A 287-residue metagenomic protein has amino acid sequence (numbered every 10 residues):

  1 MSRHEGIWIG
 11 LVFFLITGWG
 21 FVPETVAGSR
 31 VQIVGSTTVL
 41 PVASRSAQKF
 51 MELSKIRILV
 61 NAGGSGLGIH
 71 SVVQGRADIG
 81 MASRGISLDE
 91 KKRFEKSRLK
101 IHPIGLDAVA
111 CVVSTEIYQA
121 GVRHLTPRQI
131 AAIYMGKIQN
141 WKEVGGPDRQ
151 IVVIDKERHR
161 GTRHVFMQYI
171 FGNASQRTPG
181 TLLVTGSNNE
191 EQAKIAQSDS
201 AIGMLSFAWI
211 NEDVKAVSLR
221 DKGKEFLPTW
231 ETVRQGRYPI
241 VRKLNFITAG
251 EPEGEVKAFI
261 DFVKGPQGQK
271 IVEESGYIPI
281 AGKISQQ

Functional and structural regions predicted by a protein language model:
M1-G10: Bacterial N-terminal signal peptides that target proteins for export
I9-G20: Bacterial N-terminal signal peptides
F21-Q287: Exported/periplasmic ABC-transporter solute-binding proteins
